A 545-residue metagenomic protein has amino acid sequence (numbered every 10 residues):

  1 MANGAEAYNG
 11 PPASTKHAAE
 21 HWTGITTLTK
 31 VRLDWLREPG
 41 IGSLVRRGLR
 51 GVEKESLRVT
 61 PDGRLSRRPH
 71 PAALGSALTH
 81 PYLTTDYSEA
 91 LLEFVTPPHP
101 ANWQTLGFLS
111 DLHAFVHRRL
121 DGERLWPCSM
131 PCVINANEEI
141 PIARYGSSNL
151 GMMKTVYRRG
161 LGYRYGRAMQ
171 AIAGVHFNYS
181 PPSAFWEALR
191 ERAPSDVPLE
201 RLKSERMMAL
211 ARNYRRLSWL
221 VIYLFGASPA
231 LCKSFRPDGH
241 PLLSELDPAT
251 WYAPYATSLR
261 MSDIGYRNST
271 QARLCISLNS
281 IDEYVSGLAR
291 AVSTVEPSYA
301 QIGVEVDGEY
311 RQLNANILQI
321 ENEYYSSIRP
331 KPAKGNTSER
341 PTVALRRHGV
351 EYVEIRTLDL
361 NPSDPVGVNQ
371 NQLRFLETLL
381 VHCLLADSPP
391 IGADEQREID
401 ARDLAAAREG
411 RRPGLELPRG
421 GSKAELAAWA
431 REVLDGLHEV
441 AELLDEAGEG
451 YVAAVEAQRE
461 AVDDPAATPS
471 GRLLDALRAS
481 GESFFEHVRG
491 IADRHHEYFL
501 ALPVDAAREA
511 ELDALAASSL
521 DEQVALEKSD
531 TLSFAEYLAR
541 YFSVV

Functional and structural regions predicted by a protein language model:
G10, S14-G162, M169-V175, L202-R212 (+1 more regions): Terminal catalytic/cofactor-binding subdomain
R37-E38, G146-R167, A171, Y179-R346 (+3 more regions): Loop-rich catalytic cores of soluble enzymes, especially ATP-dependent carboxylate-amine ligases and other
E55, M169-P182, Y352-D359: Histidine-centered divalent-metal-coordination microenvironment in nucleic-acid enzymes
T60-P61, T96-T105, S183-F185, D359-V368: A generic structural motif
R67-H70, L106, E139, L189-R190 (+2 more regions): Short conserved micro-motifs at the rims of enzyme active sites and ligand-binding pockets
P131-V133, L231-F235, Q396-A407, Y451-V462: A glycine-rich phosphate-binding loop feature that marks nucleotide/adenosyl-phosphate handling sites
L345-R347, V353-L444: Substrate-recognition/cap regions that form aromatic- and gly/pro-loop-enriched pockets for small-molecule ligands
A447, Y451-V545: Extended, compositionally biased alpha-helical segments that mediate assembly or anchoring
